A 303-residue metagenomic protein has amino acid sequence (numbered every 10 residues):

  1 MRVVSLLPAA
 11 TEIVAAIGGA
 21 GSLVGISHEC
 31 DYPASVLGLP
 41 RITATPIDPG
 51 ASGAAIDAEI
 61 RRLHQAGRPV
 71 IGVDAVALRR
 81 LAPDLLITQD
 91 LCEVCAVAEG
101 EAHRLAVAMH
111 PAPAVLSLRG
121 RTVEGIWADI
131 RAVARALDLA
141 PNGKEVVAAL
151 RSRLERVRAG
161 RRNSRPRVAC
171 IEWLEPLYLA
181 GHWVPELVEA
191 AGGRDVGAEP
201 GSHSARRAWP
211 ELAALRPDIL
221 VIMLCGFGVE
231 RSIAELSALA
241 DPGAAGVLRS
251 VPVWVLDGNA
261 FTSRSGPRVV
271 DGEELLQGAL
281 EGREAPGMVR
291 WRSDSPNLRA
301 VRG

Functional and structural regions predicted by a protein language model:
M1-G303: N-terminal ligand-binding lobe of clamshell/alpha-beta domains
